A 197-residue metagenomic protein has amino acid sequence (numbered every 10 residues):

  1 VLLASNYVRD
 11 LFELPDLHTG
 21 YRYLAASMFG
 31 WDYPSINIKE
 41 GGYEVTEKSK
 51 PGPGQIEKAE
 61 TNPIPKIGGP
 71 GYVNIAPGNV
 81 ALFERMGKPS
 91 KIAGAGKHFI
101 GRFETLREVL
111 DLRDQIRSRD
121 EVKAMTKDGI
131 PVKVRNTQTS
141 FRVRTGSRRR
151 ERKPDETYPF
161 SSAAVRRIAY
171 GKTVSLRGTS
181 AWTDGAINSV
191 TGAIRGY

Functional and structural regions predicted by a protein language model:
V1-E44: Transmembrane alpha-helices and immediately adjacent membrane-cytoplasm interface residues in multi-pass integral
E47: Extended, well-structured beta-strand/loop surface patches that form recognition or cofactor-anchoring regions within
K50-P70, Q115-V122: Short linear interaction motifs
G69-Y197: Amphipathic, interface-forming alpha-helical segments with heptad-repeat character
